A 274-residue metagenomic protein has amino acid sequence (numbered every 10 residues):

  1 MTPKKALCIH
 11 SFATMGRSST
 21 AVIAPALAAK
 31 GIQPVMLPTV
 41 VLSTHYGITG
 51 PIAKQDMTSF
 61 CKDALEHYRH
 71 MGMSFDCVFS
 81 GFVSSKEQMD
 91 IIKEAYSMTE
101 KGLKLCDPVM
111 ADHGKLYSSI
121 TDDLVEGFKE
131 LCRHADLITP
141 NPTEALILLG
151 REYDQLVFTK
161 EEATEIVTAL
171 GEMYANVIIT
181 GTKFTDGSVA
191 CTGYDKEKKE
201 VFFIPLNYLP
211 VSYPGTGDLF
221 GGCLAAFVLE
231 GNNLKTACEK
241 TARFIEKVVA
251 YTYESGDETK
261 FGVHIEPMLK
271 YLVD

Functional and structural regions predicted by a protein language model:
T2-C106, M110-S118, I265-V273: Conserved N-terminal subdomain of the carbohydrate kinase-like
A13, V40-L42, S84, M110-D112 (+4 more regions): Glycine-rich beta-alpha junction loops
T14-M15, V201-G215: Short pre-catalytic strand/loop immediately N-terminal to key active-site residues, enriched for Gly-Thr
S119-V201: Conserved phosphate/ATP/ADP-binding segment of small-molecule kinases
I147, V211-L234, C238: Short, small-residue alpha-helix embedded
Y153-E162, V228-K240: Short, charged, surface-exposed loops that flank catalytic or proteolytic processing sites
K235-D274: Charged C-terminal helix
